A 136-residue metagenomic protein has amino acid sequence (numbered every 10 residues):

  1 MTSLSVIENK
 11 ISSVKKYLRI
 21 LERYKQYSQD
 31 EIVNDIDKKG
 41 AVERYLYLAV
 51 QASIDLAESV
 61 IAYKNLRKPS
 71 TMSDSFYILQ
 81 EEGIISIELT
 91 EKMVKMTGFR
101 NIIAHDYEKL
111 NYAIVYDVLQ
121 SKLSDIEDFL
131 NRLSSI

Functional and structural regions predicted by a protein language model:
M1-I136: Solvent-exposed interaction patches of small proteins and small membrane subunits
